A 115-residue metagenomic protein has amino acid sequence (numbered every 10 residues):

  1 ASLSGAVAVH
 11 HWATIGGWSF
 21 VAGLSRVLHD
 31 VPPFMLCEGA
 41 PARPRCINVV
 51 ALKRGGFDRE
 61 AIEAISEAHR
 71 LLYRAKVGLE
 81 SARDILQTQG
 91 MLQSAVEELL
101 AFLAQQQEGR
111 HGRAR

Functional and structural regions predicted by a protein language model:
A1-R43: Structural signal for interior beta-strand "rungs" in well-ordered beta-sheet cores of soluble enzyme domains
A40-R115: Terminal amphipathic alpha-helical/low-complexity segments used for targeting or macromolecular assembly
